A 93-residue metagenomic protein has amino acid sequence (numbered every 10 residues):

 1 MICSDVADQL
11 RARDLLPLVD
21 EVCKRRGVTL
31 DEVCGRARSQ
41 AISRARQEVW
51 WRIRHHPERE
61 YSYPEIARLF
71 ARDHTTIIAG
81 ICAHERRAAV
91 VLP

Functional and structural regions predicted by a protein language model:
M1-V22: General nucleic-acid-binding
Q9, C23-E48: Short, Lys/Arg-enriched anionic-surface-contact patches
D20-V22, E48, R72, P93: Recognition helices and adjacent regulatory flanks at domain boundaries
S43-Y61: Short, amphipathic alpha-helical "recognition" segments used to contact nucleic acids or chromatin
E58-R59, A79-P93: Short, solvent-exposed alpha-helical "recognition" segments
S62-F70: Short alpha-helical "recognition helix" segments of helix-turn-helix
D73-I78: Helix-turn-helix DNA-binding helix
